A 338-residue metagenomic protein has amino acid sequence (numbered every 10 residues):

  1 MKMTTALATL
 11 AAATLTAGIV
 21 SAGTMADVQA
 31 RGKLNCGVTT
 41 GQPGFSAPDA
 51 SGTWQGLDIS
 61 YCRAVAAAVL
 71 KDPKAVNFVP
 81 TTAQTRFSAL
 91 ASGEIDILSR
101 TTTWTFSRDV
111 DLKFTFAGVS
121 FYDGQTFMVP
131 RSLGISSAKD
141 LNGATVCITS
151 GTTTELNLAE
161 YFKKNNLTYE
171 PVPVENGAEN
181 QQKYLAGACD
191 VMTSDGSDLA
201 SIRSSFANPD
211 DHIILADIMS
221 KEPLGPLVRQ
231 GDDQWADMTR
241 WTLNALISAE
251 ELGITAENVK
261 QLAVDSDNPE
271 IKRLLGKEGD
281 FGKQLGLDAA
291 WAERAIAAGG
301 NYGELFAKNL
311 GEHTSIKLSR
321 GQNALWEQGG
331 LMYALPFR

Functional and structural regions predicted by a protein language model:
A17-I19: N-terminal signal peptide c-region/cleavage motif recognized by signal peptidases
L34-N35, P73-K74, S92-R100, A144-C147 (+1 more regions): Alpha-to-beta junction loops
N35-G44, W54-V69, T103, D123-E179: Bilobed "Venus flytrap"/periplasmic-binding protein-like clamshell domains and structurally analogous long
S60-R63, A67-V69, S132-I135, K139 (+6 more regions): Extended ligand-binding regions for polar small-molecule ligands
R63, A67, K71, A75-D140 (+3 more regions): Acidic, polar ligand-binding/catalytic clefts
V76-S88, P171-A186: Short helix-initiation/N-cap motifs at beta->coil->alpha
L275-R338: C-terminal functional modules
